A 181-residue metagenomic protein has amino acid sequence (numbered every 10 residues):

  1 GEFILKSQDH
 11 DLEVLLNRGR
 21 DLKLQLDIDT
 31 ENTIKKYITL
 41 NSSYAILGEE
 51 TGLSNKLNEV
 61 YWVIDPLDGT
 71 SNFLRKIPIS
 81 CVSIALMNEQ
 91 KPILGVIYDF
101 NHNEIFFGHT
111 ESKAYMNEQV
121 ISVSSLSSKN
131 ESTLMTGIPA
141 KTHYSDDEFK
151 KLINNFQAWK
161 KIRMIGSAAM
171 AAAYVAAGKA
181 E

Functional and structural regions predicted by a protein language model:
G1-L67: N-terminal subdomain of lithium-sensitive/metallo-dependent phosphomonoesterases centered on the IMPase/IPPase/PAP
I4, D27, I38, T70 (+4 more regions): Residue-level signal for inorganic ion chemistry
L12-L15, A114, W159-R163: Short secondary-structure junctions
I34, V82, A171-A172: Short, hydrophobic alpha-helical packing/hinge segments within bilobed ligand-binding/sensory domains
K56-Y115: DPxDG-like acidic metal-binding loop motif
I93, I121-V123: Short, isolated positions in well-ordered beta-strands
M116-V120: A structural micro-motif at secondary-structure boundaries
V123-E181: An extended, acidic
